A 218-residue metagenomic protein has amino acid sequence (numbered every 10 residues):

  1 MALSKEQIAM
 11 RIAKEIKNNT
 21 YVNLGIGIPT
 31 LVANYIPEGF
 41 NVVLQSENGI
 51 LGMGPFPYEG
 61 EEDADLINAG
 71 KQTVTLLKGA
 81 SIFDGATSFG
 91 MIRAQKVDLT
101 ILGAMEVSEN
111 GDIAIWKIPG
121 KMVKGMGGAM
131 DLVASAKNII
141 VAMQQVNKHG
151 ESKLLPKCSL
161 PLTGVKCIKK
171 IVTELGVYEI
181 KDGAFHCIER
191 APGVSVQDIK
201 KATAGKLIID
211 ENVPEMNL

Functional and structural regions predicted by a protein language model:
M1-L77: N-terminal active-site beta-alpha-beta segment that forms phosphate/nucleotide-binding and substrate-recognition loops
L3-Q7, Y58-L218: Conserved phosphate- and dinucleotide-binding cores of soluble alpha/beta proteins, encompassing both enzyme active
